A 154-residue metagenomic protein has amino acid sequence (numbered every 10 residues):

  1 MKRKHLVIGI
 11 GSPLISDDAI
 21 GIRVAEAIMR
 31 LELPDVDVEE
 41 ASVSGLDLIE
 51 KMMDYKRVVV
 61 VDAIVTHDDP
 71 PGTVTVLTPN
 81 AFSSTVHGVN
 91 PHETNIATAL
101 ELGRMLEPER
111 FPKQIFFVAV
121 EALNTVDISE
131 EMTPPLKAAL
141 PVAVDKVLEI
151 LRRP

Functional and structural regions predicted by a protein language model:
M1-A122, E130-V142, K146-P154: N-terminal catalytic or cofactor-binding beta/alpha core of small enzyme domains
